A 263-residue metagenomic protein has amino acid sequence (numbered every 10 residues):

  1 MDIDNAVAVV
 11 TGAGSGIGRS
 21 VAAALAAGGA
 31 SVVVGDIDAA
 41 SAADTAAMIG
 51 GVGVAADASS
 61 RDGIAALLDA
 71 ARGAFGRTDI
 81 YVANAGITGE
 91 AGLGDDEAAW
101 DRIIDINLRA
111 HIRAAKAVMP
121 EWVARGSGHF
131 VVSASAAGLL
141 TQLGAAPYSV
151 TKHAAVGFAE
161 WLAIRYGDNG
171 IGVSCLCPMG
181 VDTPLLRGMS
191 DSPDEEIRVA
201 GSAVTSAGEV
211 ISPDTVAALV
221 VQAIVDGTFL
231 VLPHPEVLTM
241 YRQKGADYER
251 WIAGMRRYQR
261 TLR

Functional and structural regions predicted by a protein language model:
V7, G14-S15: Conserved glycine-rich cofactor-binding loop
G28, L140, W161-I171: Active-site-adjacent segment of SDR/Rossmann-fold oxidoreductases
A39, A55-A66, E97: The beta1-alpha1 cofactor-binding region of Rossmann-like NAD(H)/NADP(H)-dependent oxidoreductases
A91-I104: Substrate-binding pocket helix/loop in short-chain dehydrogenase/reductase
A115, T151: Active-site helix of classical SDR
S135: Residue(s) in the substrate-gating loop at a strand-loop-helix junction that position the organic substrate next
I164-P235: SDR active-site lid
